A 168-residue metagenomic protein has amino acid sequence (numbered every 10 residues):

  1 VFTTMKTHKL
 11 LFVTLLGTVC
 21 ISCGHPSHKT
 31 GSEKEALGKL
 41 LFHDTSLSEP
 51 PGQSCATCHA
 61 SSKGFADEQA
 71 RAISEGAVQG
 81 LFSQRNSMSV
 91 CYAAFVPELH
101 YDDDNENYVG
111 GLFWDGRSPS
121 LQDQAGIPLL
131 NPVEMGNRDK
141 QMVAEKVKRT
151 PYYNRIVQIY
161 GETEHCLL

Functional and structural regions predicted by a protein language model:
V1-A36: N-terminal export/targeting leaders of redox proteins
C23-L168: Periplasmic c-type cytochrome electron-transfer domains
